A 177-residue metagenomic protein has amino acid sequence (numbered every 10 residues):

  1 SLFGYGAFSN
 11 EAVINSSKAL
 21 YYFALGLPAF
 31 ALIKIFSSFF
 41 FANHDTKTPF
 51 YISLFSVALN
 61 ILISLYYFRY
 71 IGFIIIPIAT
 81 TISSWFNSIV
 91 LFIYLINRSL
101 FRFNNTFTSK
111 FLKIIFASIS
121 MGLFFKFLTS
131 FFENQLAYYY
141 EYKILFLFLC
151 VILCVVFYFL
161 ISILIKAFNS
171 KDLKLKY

Functional and structural regions predicted by a protein language model:
S1-Y177: Membrane-embedded alpha-helical bundles of multi-pass transporters/translocases, especially carrier/permease families
